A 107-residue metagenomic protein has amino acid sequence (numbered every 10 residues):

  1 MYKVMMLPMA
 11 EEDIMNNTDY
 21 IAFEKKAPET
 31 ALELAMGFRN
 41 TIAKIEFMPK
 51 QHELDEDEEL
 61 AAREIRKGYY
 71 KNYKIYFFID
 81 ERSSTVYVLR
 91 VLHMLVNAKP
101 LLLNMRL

Functional and structural regions predicted by a protein language model:
M1-E64: Basic, Lys/Arg-enriched alpha-helical interface segments
Y70-L107: Enriched for short, Lys/Arg-rich terminal
